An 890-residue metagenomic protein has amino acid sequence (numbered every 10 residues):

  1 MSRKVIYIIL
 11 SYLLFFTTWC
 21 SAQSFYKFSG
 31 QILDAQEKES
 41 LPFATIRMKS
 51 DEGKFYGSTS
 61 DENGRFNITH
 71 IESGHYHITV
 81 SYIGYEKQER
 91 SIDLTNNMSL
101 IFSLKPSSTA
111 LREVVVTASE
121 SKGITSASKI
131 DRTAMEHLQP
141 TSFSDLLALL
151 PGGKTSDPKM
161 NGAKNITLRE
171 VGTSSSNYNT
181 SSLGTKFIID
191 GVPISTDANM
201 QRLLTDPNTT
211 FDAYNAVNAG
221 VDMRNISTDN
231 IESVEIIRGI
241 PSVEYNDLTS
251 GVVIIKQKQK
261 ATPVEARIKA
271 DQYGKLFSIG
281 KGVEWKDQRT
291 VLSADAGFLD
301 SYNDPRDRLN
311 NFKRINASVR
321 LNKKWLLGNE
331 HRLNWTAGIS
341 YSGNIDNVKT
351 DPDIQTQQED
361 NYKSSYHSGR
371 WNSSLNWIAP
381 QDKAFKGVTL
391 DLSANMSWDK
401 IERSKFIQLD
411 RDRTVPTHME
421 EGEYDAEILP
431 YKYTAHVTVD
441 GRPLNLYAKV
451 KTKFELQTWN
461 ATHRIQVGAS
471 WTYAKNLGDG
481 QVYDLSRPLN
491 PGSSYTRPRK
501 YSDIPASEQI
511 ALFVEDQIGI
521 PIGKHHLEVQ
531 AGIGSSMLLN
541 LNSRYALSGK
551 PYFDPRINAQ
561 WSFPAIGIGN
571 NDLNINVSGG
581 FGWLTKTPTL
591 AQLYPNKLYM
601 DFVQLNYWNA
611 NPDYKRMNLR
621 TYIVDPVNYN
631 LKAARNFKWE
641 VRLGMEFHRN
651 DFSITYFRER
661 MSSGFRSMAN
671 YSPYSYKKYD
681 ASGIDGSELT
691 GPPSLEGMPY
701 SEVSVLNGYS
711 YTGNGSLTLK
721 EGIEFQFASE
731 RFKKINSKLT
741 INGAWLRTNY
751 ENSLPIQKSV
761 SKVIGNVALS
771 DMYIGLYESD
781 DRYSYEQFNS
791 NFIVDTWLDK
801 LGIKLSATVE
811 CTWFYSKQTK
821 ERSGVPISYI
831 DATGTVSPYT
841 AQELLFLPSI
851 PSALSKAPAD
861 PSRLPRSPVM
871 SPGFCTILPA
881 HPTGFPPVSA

Functional and structural regions predicted by a protein language model:
K27, I231, E265-D300, D307-I354 (+1 more regions): Transmembrane beta-barrel wall of Gram-negative outer-membrane proteins
L33-E37, A44-K49, S81-Y85, T95-E136: Short, acidic, small-residue-rich periplasmic hinge/interaction motif at the N-terminus of Gram-negative outer-membrane
T69, V192-I237: Short acidic/polar hinge/loop motifs at secondary-structure boundaries that mediate gating or recognition
S99-S103, F143-L146, N165-T167, I188 (+2 more regions): N-terminal periplasmic accessory domains that precede and gate Gram-negative outer-membrane beta-barrel machines
S128, N208-D212, V221-R224, S233-I240 (+2 more regions): Short strand-turn segments of transmembrane beta-barrel domains in outer membranes, especially the first one or two
S144, A148-Q201, T205: Extracytoplasmic beta-strand/coil segments of soluble accessory domains associated with Gram-negative outer-membrane
W325-N344, S364-R544, G722: Face-selective signature of the C-terminal outer-membrane beta-barrel domain
I522-K524, V529, R660, K677-E821: Gram-negative outer-membrane beta-barrel transporters
